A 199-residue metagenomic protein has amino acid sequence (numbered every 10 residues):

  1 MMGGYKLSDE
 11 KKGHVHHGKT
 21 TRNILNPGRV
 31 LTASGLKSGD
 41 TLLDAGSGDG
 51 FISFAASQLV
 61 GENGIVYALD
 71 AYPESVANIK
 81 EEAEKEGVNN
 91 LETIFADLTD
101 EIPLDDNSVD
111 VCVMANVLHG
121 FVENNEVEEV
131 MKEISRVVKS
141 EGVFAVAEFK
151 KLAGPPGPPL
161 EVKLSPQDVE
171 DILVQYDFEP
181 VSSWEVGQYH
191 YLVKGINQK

Functional and structural regions predicted by a protein language model:
Y5-L25: Class I SAM-dependent methyltransferase Rossmann-like catalytic core, especially the SAM/SAH-binding loop
T21-D40: Conserved alpha-helix/loop element of class I SAM-dependent methyltransferases that forms part of the SAM/SAH-binding
L43, G48-D100: Class I SAM-dependent methyltransferase SAM/SAH-binding core
V60-G61, F121-V122, V138-K139: Helix-to-beta-strand junctions that scaffold the AdoMet/dcAdoMet cofactor pocket in Class I SAM-dependent enzymes
T99-V111: A short acidic, Gly/Pro-enriched loop at the edge of an enzyme's catalytic core that lines a small-molecule cofactor
E128-S140: A short glycine-rich, Lys/Arg-flanked "PGG" loop and its adjoining helix->strand segment in the class I
E141-E148: Conserved beta-strand signature within the Rossmann-like core of class I S-adenosyl-L-methionine
S182-K199: Core SAM-dependent methyltransferase catalytic element
